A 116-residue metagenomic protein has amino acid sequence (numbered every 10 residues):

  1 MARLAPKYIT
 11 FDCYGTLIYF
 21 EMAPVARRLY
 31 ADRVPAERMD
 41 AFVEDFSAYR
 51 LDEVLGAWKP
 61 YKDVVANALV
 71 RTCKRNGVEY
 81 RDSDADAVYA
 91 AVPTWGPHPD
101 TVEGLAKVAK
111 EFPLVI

Functional and structural regions predicted by a protein language model:
R3-P99, K110: N-terminal helical cap/lid subdomain that shapes the substrate entry/recognition surface in HAD-like hydrolases
V102: Active-site periphery "cap/insert" segments of enzyme catalytic domains
